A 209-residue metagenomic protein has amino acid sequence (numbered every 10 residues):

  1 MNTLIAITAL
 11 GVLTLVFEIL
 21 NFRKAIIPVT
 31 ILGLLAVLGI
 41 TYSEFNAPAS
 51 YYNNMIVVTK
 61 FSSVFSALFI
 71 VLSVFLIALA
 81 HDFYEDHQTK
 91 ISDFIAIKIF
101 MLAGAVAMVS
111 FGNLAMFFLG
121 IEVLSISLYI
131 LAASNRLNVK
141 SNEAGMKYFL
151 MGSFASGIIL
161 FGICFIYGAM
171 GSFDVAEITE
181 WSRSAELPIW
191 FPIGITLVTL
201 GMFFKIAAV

Functional and structural regions predicted by a protein language model:
M1-V209: Alpha-helical transmembrane segments of multi-pass membrane proteins predominantly involved in bioenergetics
